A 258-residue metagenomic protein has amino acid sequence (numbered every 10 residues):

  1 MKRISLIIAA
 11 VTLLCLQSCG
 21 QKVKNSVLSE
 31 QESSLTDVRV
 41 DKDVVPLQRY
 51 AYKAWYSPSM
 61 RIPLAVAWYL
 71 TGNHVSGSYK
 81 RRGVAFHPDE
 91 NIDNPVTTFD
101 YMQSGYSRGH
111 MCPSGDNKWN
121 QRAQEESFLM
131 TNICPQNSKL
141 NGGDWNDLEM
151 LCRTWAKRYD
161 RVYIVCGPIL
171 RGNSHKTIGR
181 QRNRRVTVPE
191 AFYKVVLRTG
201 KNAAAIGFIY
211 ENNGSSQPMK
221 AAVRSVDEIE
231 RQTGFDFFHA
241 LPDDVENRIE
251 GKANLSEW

Functional and structural regions predicted by a protein language model:
K2-A9: Sec-dependent signal peptide recognition, specifically the positively charged N-region followed immediately by
L14-W258: Domain-level detector for secreted/extracellular nuclease and nuclease-toxin modules, and for the ENPP-like C-terminal
